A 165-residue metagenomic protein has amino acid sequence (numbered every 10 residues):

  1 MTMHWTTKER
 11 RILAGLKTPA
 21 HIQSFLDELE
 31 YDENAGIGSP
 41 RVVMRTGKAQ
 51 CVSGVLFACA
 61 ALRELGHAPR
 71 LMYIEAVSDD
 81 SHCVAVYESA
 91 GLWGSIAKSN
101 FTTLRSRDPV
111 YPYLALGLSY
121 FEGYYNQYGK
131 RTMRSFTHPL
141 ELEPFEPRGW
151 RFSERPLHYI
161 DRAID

Functional and structural regions predicted by a protein language model:
M1-D165: A structural boundary/capping signal
